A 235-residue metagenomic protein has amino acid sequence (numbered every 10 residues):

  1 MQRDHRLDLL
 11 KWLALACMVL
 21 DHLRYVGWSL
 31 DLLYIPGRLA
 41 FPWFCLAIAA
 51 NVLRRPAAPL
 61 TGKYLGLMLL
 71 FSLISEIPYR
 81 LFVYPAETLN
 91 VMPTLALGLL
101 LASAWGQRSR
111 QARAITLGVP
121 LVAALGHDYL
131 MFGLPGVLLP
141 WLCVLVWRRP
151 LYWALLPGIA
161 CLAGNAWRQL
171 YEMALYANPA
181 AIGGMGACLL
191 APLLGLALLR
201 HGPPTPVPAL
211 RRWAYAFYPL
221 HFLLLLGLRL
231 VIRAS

Functional and structural regions predicted by a protein language model:
M1-S235: Alpha-helical transmembrane segments and their immediate juxtamembrane cytosolic regions
